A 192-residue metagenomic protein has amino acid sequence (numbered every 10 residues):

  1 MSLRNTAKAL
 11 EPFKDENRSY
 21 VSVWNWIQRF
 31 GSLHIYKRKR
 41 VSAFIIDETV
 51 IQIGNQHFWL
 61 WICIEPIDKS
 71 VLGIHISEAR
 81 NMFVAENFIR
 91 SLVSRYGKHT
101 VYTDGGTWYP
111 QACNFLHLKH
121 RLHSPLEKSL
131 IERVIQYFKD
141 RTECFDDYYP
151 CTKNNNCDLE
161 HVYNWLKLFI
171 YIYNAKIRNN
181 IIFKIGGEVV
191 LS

Functional and structural regions predicted by a protein language model:
M1-S192: Residue-level recognition of single "structural anchor" positions that define or cap local secondary structure
